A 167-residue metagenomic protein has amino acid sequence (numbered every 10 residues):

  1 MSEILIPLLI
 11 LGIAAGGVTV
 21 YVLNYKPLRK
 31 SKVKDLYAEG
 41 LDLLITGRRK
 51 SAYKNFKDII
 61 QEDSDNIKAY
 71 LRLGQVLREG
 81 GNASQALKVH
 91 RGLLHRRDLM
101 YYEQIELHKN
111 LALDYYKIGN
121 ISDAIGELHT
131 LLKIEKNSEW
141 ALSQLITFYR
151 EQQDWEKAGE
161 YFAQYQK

Functional and structural regions predicted by a protein language model:
M1-D35, T130-K167: Long, contiguous interaction/recruitment modules in multidomain scaffold/adaptor proteins
S31-D65, E79-K88, G92-H95, N110-N120: Alpha-helical segment of the N-proximal tetratricopeptide repeat
K34, K68, Y102-E106, W140: Start-of-helix register in tetratricopeptide repeats
I60, L94-D98, H129-K133, Q166: A conserved position within tetratricopeptide repeats
